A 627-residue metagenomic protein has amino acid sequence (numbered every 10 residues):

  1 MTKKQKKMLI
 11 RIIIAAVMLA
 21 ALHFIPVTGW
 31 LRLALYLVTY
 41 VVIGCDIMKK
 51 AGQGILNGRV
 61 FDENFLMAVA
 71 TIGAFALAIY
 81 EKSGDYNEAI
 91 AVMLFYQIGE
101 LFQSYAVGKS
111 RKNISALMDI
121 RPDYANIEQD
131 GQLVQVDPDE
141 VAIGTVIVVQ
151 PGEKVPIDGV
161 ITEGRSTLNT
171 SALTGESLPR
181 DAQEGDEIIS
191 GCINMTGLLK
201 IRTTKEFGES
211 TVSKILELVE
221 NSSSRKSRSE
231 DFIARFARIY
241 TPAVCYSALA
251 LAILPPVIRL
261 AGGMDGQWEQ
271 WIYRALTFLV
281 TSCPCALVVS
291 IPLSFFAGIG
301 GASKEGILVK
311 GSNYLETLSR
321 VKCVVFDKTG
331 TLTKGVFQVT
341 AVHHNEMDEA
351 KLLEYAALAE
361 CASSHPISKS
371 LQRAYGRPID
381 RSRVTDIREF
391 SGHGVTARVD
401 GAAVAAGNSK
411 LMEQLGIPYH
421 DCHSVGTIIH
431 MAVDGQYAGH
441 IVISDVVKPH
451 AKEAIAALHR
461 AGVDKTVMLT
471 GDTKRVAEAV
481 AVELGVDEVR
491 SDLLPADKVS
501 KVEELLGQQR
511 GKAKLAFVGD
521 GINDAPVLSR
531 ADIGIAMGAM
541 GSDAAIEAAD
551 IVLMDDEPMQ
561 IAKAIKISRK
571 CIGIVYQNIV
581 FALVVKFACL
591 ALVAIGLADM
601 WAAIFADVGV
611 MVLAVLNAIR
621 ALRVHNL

Functional and structural regions predicted by a protein language model:
M1-I14, A34, C45-F75, L216-A250 (+6 more regions): Soluble-to-membrane junctions at the N-terminal ends of transmembrane alpha-helices in multi-pass ion-transporting
T2-Y124, K226, R235, P242 (+2 more regions): Transmembrane helix-loop-helix hairpins at the membrane interface
G29-L37, F61-A68, E81-V92, F232 (+4 more regions): Membrane-water interface of transmembrane alpha-helices in multipass transporters/channels
N57, E63-T71, L173, Y273 (+2 more regions): Conserved catalytic phosphorylation-site environment of P-type ATPases
F65-L66, A91-P151, A182, G306-V309 (+5 more regions): Juxtamembrane coupling segments of multi-pass membrane pumps/enzymes
A116-E209, N313-A356, R398-V399: Conserved cytosolic catalytic loops of P-type ATPases
V339-K465, K474, V486-V502: P-type ATPase nucleotide-binding
G401, T427, V433-Q577, V585: Conserved ATP-binding TGD loop and adjacent catalytic N/P-domain core of P-type ATPases
